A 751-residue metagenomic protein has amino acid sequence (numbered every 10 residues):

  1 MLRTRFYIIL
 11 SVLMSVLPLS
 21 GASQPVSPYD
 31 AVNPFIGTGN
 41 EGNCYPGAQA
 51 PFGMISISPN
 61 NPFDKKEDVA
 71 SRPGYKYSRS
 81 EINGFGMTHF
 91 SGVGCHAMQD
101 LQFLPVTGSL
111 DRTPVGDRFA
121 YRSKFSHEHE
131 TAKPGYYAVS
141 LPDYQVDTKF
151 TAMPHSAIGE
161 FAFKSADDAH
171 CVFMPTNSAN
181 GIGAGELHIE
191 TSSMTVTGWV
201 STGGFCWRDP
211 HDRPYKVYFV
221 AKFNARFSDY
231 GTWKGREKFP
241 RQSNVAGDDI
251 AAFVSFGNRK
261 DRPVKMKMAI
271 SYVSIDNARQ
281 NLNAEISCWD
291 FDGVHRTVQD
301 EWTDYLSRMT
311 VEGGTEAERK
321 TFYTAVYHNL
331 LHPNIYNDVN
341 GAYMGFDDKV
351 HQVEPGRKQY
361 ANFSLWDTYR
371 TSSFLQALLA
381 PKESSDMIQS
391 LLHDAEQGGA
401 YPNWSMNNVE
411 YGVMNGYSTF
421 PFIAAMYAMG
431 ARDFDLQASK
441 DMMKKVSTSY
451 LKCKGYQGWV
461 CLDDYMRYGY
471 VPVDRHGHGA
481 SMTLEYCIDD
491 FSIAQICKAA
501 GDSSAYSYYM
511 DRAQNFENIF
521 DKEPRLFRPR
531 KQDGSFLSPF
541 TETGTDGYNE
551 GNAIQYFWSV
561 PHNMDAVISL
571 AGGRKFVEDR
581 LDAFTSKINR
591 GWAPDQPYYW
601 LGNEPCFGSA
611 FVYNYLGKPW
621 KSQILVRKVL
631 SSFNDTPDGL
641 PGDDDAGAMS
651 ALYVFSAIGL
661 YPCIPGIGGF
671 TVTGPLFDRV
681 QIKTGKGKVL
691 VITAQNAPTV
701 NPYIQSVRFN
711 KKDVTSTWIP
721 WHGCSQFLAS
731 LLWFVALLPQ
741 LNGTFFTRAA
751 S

Functional and structural regions predicted by a protein language model:
M1-P25: Bacterial Sec-dependent N-terminal signal peptides
Q24-S373, A377-P421, Y427-L484, S492-N518 (+9 more regions): Accessory carbohydrate-recognition regions in carbohydrate-active enzymes
D489: ATP-dependent phospho-/nucleotidyl transfer catalytic cores
